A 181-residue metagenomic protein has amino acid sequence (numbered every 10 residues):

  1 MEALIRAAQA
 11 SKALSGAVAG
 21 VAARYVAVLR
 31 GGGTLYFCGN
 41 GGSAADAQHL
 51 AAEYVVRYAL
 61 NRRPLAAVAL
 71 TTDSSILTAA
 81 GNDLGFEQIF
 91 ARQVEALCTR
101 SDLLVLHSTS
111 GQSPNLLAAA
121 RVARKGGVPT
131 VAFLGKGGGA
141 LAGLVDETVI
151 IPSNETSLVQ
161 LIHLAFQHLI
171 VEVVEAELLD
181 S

Functional and structural regions predicted by a protein language model:
M1-A13: Generic N-terminal amphipathic, Lys/Arg-enriched alpha-helix
A10-G31: A short, well-structured juxtamembrane/interface segment
R24-C98: Glycine-rich, small/polar surface segments that engage phosphate groups of diverse ligands
S43-Q48, Q112-A119, L141: Short glycine/serine/threonine-rich phosphate/pyrophosphate-binding segments that cradle anionic phosphate groups
T71, S108, L134, V149-S157: Short beta->alpha connector loops at strand-helix junctions that form conserved, small/polar/Pro-enriched
A96, R100, S157-S181: A charged, well-structured terminal subsegment
A132-V145: Short, glycine/polar-rich helix-capping loops at beta-to-alpha or helix-loop-helix junctions that flank or form
